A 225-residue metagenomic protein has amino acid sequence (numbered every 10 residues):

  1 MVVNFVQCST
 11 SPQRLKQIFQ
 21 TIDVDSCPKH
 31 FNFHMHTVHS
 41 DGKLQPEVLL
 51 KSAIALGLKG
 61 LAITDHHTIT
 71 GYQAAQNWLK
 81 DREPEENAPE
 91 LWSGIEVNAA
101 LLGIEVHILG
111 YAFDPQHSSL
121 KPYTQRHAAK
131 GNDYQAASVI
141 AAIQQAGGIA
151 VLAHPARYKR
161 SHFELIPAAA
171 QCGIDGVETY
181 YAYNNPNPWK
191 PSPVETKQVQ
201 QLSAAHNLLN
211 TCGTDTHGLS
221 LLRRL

Functional and structural regions predicted by a protein language model:
V2-P28, Y72-G176: Extended substrate/RNA-proximal surfaces in nucleic-acid metabolism proteins
N32-H36, H66-H67, H154, D215-H217: Histidine-centered divalent metal-coordination motifs
H36-K43, S119-R126, P186: Acidic/histidine-rich helix-loop elements that form or flank divalent-metal/phosphate-binding sites at the catalytic
D41-K43, Y72-Q73, I104-I108, S161-P167 (+2 more regions): Histidine/acidic-residue-rich catalytic or RNA/ligand-binding cores of hydrolases and nuclease-related proteins
L50-T70, W92, G148-V151: Divalent metal-dependent hydrolysis catalytic cores, especially in the metallo-beta-lactamase
I69-W92, N187-T211: Short acidic, glycine/proline-enriched helix-loop-strand junctions
D175-N187: His/Asp/Glu-enriched short active-site or ligand-binding loop at hydrolase and phosphoryl-transfer sites
L208-R223: Short acidic/histidine-rich active-site segments
